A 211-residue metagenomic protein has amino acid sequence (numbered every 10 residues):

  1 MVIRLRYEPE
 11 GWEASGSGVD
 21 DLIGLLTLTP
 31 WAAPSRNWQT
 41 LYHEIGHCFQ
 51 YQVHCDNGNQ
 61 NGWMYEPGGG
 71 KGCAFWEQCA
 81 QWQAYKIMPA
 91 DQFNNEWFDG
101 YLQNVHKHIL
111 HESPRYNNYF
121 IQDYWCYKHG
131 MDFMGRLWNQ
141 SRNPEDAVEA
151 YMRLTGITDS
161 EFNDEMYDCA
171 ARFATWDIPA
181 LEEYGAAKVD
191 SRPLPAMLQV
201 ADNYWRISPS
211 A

Functional and structural regions predicted by a protein language model:
M1-G72, A90: Juxtacatalytic substrate-recognition/specificity segment
V2, I45, E77, N117-Y119: Extracellular structured ligand-interaction cores
W31-R36, T40, G70, A74 (+3 more regions): Soluble non-cytosolic domains of exported or imported proteins
E44-I45, F49-V53, Q83-D91, C126-H129 (+4 more regions): Sec/Tat-exported extracytoplasmic proteins
D56-N59, A90-N95, K128-R136: Substrate-binding/catalytic groove segments of enzymes that remodel or degrade extracellular structural polymers
M64-E112, Y124: Post-HExxH zinc-binding segment in Zn-dependent metallohydrolases
C79, Q83, N117-N163: Extracytoplasmic, non-cytosolic globular domains
P144-A211: Beta/coil-rich, acidic/histidine-enriched accessory regions frequently appended to metallopeptidases
